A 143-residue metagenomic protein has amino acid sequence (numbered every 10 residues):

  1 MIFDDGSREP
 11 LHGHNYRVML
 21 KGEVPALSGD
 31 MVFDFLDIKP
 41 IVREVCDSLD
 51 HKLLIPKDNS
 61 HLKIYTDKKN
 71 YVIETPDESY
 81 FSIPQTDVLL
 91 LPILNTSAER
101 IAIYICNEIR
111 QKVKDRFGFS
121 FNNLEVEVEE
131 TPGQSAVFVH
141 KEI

Functional and structural regions predicted by a protein language model:
M1-I143: Charge-rich, low-complexity N-terminal segments
